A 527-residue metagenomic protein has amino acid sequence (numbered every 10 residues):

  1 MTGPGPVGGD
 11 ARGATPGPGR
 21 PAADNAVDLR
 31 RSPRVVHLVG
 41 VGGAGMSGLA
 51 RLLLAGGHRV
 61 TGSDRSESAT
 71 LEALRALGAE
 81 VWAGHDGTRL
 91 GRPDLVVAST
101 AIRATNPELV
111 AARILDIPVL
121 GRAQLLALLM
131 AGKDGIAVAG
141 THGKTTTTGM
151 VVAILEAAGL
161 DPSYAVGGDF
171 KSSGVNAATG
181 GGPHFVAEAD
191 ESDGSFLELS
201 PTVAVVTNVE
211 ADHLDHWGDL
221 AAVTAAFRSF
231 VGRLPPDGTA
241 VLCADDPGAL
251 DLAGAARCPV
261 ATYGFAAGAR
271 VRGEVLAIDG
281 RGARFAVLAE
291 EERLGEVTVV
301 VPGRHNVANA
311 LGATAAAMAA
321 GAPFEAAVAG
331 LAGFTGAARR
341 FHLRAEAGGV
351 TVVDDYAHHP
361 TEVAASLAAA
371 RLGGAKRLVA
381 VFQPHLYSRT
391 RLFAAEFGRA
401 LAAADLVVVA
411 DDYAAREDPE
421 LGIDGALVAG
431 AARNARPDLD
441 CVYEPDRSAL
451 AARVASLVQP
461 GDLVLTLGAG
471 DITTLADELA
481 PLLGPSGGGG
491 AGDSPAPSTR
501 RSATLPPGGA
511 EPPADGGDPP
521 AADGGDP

Functional and structural regions predicted by a protein language model:
M1-A79, R92, V96, G149 (+6 more regions): ATP-dependent carboxylate-amine ligase
D28-R31, G45, T88-L90, L128-A131 (+13 more regions): Solvent-exposed alpha-helices and their adjacent loops that cap or buttress functional pockets in soluble metabolic
L52-A55, R75, A83, R89 (+4 more regions): Phosphate-binding loop of NTP-binding sites
T61-S63, L160-V166, Y263-G264, D440: Conserved RecA-like helicase motor-core motifs
R65-S66, D86, Q124-L125, G167-G168 (+4 more regions): Short, ordered loop/turn segments at secondary-structure junctions
T105-P107, S195-F196, L214, A249-D251 (+5 more regions): Glycine/Thr-rich phosphate-binding loops of Rossmann-like dinucleotide-binding domains
G132-I136, Y263-F265, A289-V299, A345-V350: Glycine/charged-rich beta-loop-alpha catalytic/anionic-binding loops adjacent to active sites
